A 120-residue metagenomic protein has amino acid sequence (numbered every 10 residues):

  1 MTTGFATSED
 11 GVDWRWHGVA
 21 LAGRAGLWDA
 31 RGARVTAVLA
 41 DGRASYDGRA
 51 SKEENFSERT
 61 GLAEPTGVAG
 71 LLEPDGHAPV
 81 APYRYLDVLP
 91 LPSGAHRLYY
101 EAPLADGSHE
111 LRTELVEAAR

Functional and structural regions predicted by a protein language model:
M1-R120: Carbohydrate-active catalytic/glycan-binding domains of CAZyme proteins, especially the secreted or lumenal ectodomains
